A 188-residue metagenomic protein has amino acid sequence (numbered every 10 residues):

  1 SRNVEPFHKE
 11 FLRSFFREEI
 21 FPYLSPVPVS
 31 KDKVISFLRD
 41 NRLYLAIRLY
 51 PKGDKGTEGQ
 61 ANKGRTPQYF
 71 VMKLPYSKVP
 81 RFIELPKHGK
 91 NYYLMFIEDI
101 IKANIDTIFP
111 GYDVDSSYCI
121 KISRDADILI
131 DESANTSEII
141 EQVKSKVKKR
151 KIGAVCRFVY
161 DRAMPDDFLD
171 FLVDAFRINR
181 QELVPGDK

Functional and structural regions predicted by a protein language model:
S1-K188: N-terminal non-catalytic structural scaffold regions of very large proteins
